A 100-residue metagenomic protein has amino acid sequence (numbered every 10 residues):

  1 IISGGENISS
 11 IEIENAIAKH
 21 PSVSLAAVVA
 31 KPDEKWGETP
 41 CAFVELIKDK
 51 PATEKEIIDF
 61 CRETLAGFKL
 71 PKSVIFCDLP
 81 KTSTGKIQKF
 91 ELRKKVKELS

Functional and structural regions predicted by a protein language model:
I1-K69, C77-P80, G85-K94: AMP-binding/adenylate-forming catalytic core of the ANL superfamily
V96-S100: Acidic/polar alpha-helix N-cap and adjacent early helical turns within long charge-rich amphipathic helices/linkers
